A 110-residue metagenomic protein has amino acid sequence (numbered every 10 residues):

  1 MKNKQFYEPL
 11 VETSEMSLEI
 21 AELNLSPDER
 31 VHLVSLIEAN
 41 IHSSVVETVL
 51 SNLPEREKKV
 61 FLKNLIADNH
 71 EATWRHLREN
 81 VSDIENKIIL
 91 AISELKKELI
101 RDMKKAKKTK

Functional and structural regions predicted by a protein language model:
M1-K110: Intrinsically disordered, low-complexity linear regions
